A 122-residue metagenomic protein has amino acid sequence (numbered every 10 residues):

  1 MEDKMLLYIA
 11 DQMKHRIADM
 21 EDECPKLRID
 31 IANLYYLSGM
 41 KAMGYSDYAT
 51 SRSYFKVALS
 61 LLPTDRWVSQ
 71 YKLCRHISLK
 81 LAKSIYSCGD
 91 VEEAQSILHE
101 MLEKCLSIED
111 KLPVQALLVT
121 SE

Functional and structural regions predicted by a protein language model:
M1-E93, I97-T120: Extended alpha-helical scaffolding segments used for macromolecular assembly and cargo binding
